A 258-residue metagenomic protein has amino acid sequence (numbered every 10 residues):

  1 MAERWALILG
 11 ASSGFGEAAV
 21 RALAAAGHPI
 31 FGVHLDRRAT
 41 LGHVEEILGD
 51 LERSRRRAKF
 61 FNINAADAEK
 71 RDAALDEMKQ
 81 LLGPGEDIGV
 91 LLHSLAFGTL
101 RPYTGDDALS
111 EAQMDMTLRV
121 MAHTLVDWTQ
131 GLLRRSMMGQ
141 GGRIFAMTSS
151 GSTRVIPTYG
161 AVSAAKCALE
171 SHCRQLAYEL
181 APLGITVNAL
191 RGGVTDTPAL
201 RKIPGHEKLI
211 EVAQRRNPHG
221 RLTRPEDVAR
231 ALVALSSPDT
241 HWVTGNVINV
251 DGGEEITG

Functional and structural regions predicted by a protein language model:
M1-V90, F97-A112, K202: Short-chain dehydrogenase/reductase
H43-V44, A161, P182, A189-N217 (+1 more regions): A glycine/serine/threonine-rich, flexible loop-to-helix segment that serves as the NAD(P) cofactor-binding "lid"
A96-P182, V194-T195: Catalytic loop of short-chain dehydrogenase/reductase
A181, T186, V243-G245: Short, small/polar-rich loop/turn modules that mediate ligand/substrate recognition or access, typified
T186-D196, S236, N249-D251: Conserved SDR Rossmann-fold cofactor-binding beta-strand/turn motif
N217-V228: A conserved structural motif in NAD(P)-dependent oxidoreductases
V228-A229, L235: Non-catalytic, hydrophobic alpha-helical segments
V233, T244-G258: Short C-terminal tail/terminal secondary-structure segment of NAD(P)H-dependent dehydrogenase/reductase domains
